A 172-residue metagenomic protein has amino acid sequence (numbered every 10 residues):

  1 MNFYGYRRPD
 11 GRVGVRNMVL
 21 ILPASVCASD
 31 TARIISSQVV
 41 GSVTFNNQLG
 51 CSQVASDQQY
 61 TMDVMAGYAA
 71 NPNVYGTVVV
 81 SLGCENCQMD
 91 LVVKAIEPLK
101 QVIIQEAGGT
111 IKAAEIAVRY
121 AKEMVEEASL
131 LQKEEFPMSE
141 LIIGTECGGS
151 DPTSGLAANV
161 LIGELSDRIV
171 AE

Functional and structural regions predicted by a protein language model:
M1-E172: Metallocofactor- and cofactor-centric catalytic cores in central/energy metabolism, strongly enriched
